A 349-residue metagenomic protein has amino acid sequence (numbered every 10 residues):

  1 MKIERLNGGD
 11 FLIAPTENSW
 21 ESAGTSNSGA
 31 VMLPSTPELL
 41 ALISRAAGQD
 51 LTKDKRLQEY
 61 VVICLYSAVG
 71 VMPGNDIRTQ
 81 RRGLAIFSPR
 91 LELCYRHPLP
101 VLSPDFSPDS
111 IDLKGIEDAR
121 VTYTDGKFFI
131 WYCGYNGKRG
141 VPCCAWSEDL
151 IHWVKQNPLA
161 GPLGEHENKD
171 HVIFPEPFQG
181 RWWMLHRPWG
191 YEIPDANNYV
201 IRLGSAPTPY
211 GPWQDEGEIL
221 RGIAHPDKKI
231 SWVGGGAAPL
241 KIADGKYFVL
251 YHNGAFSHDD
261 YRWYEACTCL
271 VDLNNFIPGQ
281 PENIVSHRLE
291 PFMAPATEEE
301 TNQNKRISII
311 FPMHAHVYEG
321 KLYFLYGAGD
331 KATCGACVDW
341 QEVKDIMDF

Functional and structural regions predicted by a protein language model:
M1-K114, T122-N168, E176-S231, K241-K305 (+1 more regions): Beta-rich carbohydrate-recognition and catalytic domains
A119-R120, H171-F174, G236-A238, F311-V317: Beta-rich, blade/repeat-based domains predominating in secreted/periplasmic proteins but also intracellular
E299-N302, I310-H314: Short glycine-rich, acidic/polar surface loops and turns
